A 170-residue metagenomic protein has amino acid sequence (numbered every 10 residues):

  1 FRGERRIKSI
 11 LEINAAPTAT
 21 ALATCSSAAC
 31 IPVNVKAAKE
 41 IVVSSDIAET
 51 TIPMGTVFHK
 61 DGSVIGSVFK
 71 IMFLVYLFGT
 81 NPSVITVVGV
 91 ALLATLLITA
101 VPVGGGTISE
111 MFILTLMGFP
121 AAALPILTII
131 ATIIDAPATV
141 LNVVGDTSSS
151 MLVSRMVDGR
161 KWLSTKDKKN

Functional and structural regions predicted by a protein language model:
F1-E12: Cytosol/matrix-facing ends of alpha-helical transmembrane segments
F1-R2, V42, F78, M117: A broad structural signal for alpha-helix termini and local helix breaks/kinks
E4-R5, A38, L116-A121: Short, motif-level signal for alpha-helix interfacial/capping segments enriched in acidic residues and aromatics/proline
R5-I7, T24, A100-V101: A short, ordered amphipathic alpha-helix with a cationic face
I10-I13, P17-C30, V57, A122-A138 (+1 more regions): Hydrophobic, small-residue-rich transmembrane alpha-helices and their short perimembrane loops in multi-pass membrane
A16-T95, L163: Helix-loop-helix junctions within the multi-pass membrane cores of secondary transporters/permeases
V68-N170: Transmembrane alpha-helical segments and their short flanking loops that form helix-hairpins/helix-helix interfaces
